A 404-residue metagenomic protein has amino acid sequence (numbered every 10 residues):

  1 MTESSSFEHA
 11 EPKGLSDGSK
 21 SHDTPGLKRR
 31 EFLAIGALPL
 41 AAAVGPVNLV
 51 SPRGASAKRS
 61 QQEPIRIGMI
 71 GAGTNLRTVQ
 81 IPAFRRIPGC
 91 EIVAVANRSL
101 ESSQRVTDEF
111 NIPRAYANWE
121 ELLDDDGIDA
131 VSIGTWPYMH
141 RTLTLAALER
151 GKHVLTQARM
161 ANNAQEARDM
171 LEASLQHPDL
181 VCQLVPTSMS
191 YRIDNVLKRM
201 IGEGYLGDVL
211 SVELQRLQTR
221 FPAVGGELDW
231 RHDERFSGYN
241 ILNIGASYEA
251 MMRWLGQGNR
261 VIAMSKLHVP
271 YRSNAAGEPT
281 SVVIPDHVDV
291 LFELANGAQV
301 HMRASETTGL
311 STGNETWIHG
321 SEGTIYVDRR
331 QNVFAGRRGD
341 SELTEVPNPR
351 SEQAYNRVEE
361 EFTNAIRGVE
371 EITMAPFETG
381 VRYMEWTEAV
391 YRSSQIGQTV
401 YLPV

Functional and structural regions predicted by a protein language model:
M1-L27: N-terminal secretory signal peptides
L33-Q61, A130-S132, R168, L175 (+1 more regions): C-terminal helix-rich "cap/oligomerization" subdomain common to oxidoreductases
I35-F110: N-terminal Rossmann-like dinucleotide-binding module
N75, V327, P349-E360, R382: Active-site loop of classical SDR/Rossmann-like NAD(P)-dependent oxidoreductases, centered on the catalytic Tyr-X3-Lys
L76, L180-V181, S188-S281, G397: Predominantly a Rossmann-like dinucleotide-binding segment in NAD(P)-dependent oxidoreductases
P113-N118: Conserved SAM-binding strand-loop segment of SAM-dependent methyltransferases
A130, W136-M189, G204: Beta-strand-loop-alpha-helix segment that lines the small-molecule cofactor/substrate pocket of alpha/beta enzymes
L242-N243, Y248-N332, E359-E371, T387-V390 (+1 more regions): Contiguous beta-strand/loop segments that form the cofactor/metal-binding neighborhood of enzyme cores
